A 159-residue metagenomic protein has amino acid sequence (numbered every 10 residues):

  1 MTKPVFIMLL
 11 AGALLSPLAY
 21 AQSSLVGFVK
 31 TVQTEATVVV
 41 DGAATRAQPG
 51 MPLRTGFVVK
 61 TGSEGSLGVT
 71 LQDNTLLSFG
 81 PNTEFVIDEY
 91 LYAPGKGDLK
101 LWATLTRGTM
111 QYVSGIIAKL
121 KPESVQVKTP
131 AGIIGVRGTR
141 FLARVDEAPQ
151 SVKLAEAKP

Functional and structural regions predicted by a protein language model:
M1-P4: Positively charged n-region of N-terminal signal peptides that target proteins for export
I7-P17: Bacterial N-terminal signal peptides
Q22-P159: Flexible, surface-exposed loop/linker segments and immediately adjacent secondary-structure boundaries
